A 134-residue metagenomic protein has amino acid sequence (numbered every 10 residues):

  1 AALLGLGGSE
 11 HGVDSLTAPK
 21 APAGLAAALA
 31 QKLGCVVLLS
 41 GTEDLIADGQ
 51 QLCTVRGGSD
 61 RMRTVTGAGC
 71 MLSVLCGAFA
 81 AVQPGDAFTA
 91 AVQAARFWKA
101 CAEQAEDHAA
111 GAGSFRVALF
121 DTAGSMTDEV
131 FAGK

Functional and structural regions predicted by a protein language model:
A1-L52: Conserved phosphate/ATP/ADP-binding segment of small-molecule kinases
S9-V13, A28-Q31, Q83, G124 (+1 more regions): C-terminal nucleotide
L25-A30, A87-C101: Short, well-structured alpha-helical segments that form the helix of a local strand-helix-strand
C35, T42, Q83-A87, W98: Internal alpha-helical scaffold of NAD(P)-dependent oxidoreductase catalytic cores
V55-T66: Short pre-catalytic strand/loop immediately N-terminal to key active-site residues, enriched for Gly-Thr
T66-Q93: Short, small-residue alpha-helix embedded
A100-K134: Charged C-terminal helix
